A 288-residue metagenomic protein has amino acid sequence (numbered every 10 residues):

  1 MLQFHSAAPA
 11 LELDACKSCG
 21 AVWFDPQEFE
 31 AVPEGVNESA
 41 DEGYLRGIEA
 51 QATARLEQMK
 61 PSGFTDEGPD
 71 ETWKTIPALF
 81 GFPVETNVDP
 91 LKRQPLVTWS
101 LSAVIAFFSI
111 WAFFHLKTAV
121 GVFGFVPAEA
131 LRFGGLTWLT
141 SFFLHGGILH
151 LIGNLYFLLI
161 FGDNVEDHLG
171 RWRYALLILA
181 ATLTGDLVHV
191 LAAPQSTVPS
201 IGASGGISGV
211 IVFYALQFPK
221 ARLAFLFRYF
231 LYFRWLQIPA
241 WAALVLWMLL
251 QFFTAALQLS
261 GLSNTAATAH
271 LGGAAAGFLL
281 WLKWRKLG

Functional and structural regions predicted by a protein language model:
M1-S18: A cross-kingdom feature marking solvent-exposed beta-strand/loop segments within repeated, beta-rich binding/scaffold
D14, D25, D163-D167: Acidic side chains
G20, G43, Q51-G288: A detector for small-residue-rich transmembrane helices and their helix-helix packing motifs
A21-F24, F29: Short, structured motif recognition centered on aromatic/hydrophobic residues
A31-A50: Short, intrinsically disordered terminal segments enriched in charged and Pro/Gly residues
